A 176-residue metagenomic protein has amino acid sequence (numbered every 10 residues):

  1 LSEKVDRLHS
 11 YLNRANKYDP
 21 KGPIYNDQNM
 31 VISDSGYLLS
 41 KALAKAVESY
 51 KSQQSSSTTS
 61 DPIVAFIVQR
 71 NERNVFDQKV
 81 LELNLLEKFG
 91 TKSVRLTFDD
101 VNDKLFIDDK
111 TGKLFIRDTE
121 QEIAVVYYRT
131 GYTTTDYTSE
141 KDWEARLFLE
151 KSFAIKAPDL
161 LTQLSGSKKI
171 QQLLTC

Functional and structural regions predicted by a protein language model:
S2-C176: Domain-scale recognition of functional cores that engage charged ligands
